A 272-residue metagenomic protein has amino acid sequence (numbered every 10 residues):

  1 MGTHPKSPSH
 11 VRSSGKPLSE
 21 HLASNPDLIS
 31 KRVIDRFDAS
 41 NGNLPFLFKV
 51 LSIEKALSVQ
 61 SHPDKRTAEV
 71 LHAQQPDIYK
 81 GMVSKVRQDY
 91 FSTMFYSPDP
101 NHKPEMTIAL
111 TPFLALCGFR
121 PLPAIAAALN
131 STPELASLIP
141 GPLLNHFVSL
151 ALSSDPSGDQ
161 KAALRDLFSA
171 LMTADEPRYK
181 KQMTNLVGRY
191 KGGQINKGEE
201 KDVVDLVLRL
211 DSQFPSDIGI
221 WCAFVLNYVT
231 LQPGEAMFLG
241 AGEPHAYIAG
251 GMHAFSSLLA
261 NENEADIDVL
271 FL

Functional and structural regions predicted by a protein language model:
M1-E235, E243-L272: Active-site region of the double-stranded beta-helix
